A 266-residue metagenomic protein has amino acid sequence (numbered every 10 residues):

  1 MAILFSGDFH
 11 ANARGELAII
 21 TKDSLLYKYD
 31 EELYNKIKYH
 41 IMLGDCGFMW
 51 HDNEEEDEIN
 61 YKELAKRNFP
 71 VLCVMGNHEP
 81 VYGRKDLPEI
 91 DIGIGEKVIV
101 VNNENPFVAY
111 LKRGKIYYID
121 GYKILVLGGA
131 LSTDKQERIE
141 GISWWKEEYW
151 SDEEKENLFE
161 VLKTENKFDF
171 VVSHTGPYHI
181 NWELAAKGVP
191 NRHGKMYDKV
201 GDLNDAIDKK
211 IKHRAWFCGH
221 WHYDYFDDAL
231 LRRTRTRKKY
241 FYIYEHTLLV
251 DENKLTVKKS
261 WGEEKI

Functional and structural regions predicted by a protein language model:
F5-D8, H40-D45, P70-H78, Y110-K112 (+5 more regions): Active-site neighborhood of phospho(di)ester-bond hydrolases with catalytic His/Asp-centered motifs
S6, N12-I119, G201: Core catalytic region of metal-dependent phosphoesterases/phosphodiesterases, especially metallo-beta-lactamase-like
H10-E16, G47-D52, N77-K85, Y117 (+3 more regions): Active-site environment of divalent metal-dependent phosphoester hydrolases
F69-V71, P88-V98, P106-L111, I124 (+3 more regions): Active-site regions of enzymes building and remodeling cell-envelope glycoconjugates
D120, A206-K209, H222-I266: Binuclear metal-dependent phosphoesterase catalytic core
D120-D198: Active-site-proximal loop/helix segment associated with metal-binding centers of metalloenzymes
K195-D208: Two-metal-ion acidic nuclease core segments, chiefly of the RNase H-like superfamily
